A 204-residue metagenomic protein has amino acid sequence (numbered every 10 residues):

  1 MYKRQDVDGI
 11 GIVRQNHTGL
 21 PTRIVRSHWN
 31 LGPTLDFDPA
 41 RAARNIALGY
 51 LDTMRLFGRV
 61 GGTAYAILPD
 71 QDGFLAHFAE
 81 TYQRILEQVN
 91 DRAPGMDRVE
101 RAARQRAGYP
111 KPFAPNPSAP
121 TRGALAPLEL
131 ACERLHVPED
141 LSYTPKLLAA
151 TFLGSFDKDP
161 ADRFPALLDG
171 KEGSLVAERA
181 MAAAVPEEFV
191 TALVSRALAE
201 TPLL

Functional and structural regions predicted by a protein language model:
K3-L204: Patatin-like phospholipase
